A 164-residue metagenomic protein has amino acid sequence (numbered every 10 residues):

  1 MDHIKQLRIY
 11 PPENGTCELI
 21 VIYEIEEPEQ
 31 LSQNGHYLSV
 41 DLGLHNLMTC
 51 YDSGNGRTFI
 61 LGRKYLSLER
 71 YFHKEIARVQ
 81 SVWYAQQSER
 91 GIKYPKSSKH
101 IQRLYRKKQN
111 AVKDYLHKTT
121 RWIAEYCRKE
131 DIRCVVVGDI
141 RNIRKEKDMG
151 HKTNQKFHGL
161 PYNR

Functional and structural regions predicted by a protein language model:
D2-R8: An N-terminal domain-cap segment
H3, E13-R164: Positively charged, helix-rich recognition surfaces that bind polyanionic ligands
